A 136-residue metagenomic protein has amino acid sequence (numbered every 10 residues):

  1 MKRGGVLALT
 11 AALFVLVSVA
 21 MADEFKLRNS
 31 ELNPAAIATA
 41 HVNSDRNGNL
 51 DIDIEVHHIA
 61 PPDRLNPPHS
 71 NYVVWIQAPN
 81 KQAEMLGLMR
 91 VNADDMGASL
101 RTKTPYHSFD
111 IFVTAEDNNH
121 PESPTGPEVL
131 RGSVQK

Functional and structural regions predicted by a protein language model:
M1-L9: Bacterial N-terminal signal peptides that target proteins for export
G5, V19-K136: N-terminal targeting/export leaders
A8-V17: Bacterial N-terminal signal peptides
